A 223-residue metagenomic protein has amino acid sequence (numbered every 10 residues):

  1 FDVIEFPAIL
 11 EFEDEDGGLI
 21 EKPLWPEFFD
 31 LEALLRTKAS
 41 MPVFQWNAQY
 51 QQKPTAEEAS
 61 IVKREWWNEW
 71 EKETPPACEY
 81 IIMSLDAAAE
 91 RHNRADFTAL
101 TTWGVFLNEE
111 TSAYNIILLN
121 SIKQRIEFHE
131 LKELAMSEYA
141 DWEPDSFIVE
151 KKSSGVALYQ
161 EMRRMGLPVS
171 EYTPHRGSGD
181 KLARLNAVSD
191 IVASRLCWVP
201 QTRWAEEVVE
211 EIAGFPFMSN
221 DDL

Functional and structural regions predicted by a protein language model:
F1-E13: Signature of the SF2 helicase/ATPase Hel1-core->accessory helical subdomain module
I4-P7, L119, Y172: Hydrophobic residues at beta-strand termini and immediately following loops that shape nucleotide-binding pockets
F12-A87: ATPase catalytic-site recognition across NTP-hydrolyzing enzymes
F44-K53, R91-R94, T101, S153-L223: C-terminal nuclease/phosphodiesterase catalytic domains that cleave nucleic-acid phosphodiester bonds
Y50, D86, L100, A135 (+2 more regions): Hydrophobic, well-ordered secondary-structure elements that form the walls of internal hydrophobic environments
P75-F106: Gly/Thr-rich phosphate-binding beta-strand-loop-beta motif of the actin/hexokinase/Hsp70
A88, I122, K152: Anionic group-transfer/hydrolysis microenvironments
T101-V149: Nucleic-acid-processing active sites and adjacent nucleic-acid-binding tracks, predominantly divalent metal-dependent
